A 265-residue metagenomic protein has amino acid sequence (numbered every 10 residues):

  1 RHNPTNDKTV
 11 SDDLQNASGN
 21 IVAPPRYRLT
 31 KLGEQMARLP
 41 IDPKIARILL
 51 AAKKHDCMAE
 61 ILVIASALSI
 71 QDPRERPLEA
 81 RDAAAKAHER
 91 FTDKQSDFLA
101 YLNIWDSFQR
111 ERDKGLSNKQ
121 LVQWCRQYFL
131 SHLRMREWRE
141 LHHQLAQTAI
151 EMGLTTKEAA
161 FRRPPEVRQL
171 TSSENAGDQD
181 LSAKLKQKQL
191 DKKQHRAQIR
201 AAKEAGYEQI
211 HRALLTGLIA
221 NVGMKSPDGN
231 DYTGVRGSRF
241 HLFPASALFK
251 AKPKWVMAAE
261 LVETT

Functional and structural regions predicted by a protein language model:
R1-T265: Second RecA-like catalytic domain
